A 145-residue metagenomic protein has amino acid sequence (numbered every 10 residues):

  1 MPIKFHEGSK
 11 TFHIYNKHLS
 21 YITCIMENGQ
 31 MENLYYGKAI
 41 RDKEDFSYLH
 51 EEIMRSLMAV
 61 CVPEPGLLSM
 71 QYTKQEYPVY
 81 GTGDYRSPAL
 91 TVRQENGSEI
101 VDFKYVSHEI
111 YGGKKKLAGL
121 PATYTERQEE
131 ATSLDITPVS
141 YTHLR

Functional and structural regions predicted by a protein language model:
M1-S9: Short, Gly/Pro- and small/polar-rich lid/capping loops
S9-T123: Acidic-aromatic substrate-binding/catalytic surfaces of carbohydrate-active enzymes
K10-F12, E129-T137: Short, hydrophobic/aromatic-rich segments at coil-to-beta transitions
M31-L34, L134-P138: Short, hydrophobic/proline-enriched secondary-structure or compact coil segments at domain edges
E126: A cross-family signal for N-terminal binding/gating loops and helix N-caps that shape access to the active site
T142-H143: Conserved small/polar residues in nucleotide/adenosyl-binding loops
